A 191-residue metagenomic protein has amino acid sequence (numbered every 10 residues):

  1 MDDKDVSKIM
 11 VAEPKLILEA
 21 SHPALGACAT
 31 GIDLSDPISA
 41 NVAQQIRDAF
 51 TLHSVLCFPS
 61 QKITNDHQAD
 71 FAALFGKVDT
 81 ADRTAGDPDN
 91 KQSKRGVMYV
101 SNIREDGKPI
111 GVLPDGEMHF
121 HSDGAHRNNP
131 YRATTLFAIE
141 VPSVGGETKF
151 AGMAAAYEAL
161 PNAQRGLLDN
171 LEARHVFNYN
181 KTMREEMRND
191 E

Functional and structural regions predicted by a protein language model:
M1-E191: Non-heme Fe(II) oxygenase catalytic core, chiefly the N-lobe of the double-stranded beta-helix
